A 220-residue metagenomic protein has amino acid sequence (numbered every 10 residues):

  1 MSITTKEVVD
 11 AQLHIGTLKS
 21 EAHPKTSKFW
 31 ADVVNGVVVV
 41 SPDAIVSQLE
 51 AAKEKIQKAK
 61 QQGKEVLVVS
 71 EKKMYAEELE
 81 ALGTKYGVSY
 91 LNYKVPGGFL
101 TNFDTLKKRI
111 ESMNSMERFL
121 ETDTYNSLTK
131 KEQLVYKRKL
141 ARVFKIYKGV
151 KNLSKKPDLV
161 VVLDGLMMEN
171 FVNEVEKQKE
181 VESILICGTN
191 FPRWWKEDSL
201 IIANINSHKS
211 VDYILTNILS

Functional and structural regions predicted by a protein language model:
M1-E65: N-terminal, positively charged regions that mediate nucleic acid binding
Q12, V68, V160, I214: Residue-level signature of catalytic and energy-coupling elements of molecular machines, predominantly ATP/GTP-dependent
L13, A44, E71-M74, Y93-L100 (+3 more regions): Short, ordered loop/turn segments at secondary-structure junctions
G63-K64, V88, K155-D158, K179-E182 (+1 more regions): Short glycine-/polar-rich loops that comprise or flank the Walker A/P-loop and associated switch/sensor motifs
E65-V69, S89-N92, V161, E182-C187: Short hydrophobic alpha-helical runs that function as membrane-insertion/retention elements
E77-K139: Long, charge-dense
T124-K179, I184: Extended, charged alpha-helical interaction scaffolds
F171-S220: Short glycine/threonine-rich loop/turn motifs
